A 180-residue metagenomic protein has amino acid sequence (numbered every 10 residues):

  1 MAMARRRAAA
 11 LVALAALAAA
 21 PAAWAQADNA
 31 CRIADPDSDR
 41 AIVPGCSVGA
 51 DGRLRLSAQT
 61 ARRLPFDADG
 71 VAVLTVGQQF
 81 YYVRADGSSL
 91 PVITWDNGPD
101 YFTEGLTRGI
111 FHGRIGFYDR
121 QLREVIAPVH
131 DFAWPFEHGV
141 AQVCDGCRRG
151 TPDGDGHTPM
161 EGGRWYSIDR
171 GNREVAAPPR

Functional and structural regions predicted by a protein language model:
M1-L11: Bacterial N-terminal signal peptides that target proteins for export
L11-A13, A25: Structured catalytic/translocation cores of nucleotide/phosphate-coupled proteins
A20-A22: N-terminal signal peptide c-region/cleavage motif recognized by signal peptidases
Q26-R180: Residue-level detector of conserved, function-critical positions
